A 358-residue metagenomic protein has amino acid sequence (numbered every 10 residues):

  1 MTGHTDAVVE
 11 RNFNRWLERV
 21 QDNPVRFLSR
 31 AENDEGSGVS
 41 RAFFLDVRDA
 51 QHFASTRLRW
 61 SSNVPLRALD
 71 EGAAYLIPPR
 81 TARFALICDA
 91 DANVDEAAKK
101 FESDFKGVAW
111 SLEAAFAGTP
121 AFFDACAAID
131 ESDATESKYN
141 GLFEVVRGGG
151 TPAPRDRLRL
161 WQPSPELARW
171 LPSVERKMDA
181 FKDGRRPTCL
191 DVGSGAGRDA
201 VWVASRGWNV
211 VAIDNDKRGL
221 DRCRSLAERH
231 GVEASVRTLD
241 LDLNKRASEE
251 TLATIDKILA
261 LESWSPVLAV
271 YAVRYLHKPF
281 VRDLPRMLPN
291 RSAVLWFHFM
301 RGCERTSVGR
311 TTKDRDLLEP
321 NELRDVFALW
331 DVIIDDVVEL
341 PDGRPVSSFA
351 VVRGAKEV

Functional and structural regions predicted by a protein language model:
M1-S55, F123-L171: Flexible, polar/low-complexity N-terminal or interdomain linker segments that lie immediately upstream of folded
D70-G72, I77-V145: Thiolate-centered catalytic microenvironments shared by cysteine-dependent enzyme domains
R186-G195: Conserved class I S-adenosyl-L-methionine
N209-D214: Conserved SAM-binding motif I beta-strand of class I
D216-R218: Conserved SAM/SAH-binding beta-strand->alpha-helix loop
C223-R224: Conserved SAM-binding loop
V281-A293: A short glycine-rich, Lys/Arg-flanked "PGG" loop and its adjoining helix->strand segment in the class I
R291-G302: Conserved beta-strand signature within the Rossmann-like core of class I S-adenosyl-L-methionine
